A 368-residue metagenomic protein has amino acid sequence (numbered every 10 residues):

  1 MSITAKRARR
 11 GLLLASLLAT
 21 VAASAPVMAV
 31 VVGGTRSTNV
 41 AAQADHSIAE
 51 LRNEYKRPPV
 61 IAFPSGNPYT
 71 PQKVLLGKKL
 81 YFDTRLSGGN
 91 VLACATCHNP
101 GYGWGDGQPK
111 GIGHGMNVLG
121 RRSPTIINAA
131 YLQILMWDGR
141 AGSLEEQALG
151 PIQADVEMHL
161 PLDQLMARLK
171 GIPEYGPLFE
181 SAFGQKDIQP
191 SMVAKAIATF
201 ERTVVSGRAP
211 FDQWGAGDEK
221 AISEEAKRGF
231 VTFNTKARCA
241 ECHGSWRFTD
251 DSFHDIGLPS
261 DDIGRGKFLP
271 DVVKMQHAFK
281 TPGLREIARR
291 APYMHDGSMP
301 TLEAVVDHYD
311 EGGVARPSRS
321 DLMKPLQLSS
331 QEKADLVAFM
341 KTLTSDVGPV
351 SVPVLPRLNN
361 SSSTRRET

Functional and structural regions predicted by a protein language model:
S2-T368: Periplasmic c-type cytochrome electron-transfer domains
